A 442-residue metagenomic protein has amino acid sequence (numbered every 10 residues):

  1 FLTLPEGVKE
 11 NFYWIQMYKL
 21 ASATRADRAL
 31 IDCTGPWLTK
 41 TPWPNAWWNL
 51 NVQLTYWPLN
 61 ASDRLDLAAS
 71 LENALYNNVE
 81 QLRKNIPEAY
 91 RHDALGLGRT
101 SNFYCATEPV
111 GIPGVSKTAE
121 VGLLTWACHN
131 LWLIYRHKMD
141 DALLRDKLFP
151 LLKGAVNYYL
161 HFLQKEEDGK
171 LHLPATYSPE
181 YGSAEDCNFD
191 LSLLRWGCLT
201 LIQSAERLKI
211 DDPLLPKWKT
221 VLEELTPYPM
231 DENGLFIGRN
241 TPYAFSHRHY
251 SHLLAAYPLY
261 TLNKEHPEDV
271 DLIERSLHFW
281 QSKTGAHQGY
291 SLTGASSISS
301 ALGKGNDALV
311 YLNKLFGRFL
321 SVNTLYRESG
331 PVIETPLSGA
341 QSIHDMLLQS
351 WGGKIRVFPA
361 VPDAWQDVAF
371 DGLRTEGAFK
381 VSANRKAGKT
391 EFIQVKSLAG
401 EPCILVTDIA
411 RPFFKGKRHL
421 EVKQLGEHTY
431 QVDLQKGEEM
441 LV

Functional and structural regions predicted by a protein language model:
F1-N45, L65-A69, L75-N85, K209-D212 (+3 more regions): Acidic/polar, glycine-enriched structural segments that form the non-catalytic walls/loops of the carbohydrate-binding
F1-W14, K19, T100-V110, G197-T200 (+4 more regions): Mature extracytoplasmic enzyme cores
L4-P5, E10, I31-P42, N78-V79 (+5 more regions): Primarily short, surface-exposed interaction patches in extracytoplasmic proteins
E10-S22, L124-W132, F149-Y159: Extended, hydrophobic/aromatic-rich amphipathic alpha-helical segments that build helical scaffolds
L20-A29, P42-W48, L67, E80-N85 (+4 more regions): Secretory-pathway/luminal and periplasmic proteins that interact with or process carbohydrate-rich
W48-N85, A89-I112, S116-D141, D146 (+2 more regions): Active-site core of glycosidic bond-cleaving carbohydrate-active enzymes
G154-R207: Acidic/histidine-rich catalytic neighborhood
D168, N306-V442: Non-catalytic C-terminal accessory modules of carbohydrate-active enzymes
